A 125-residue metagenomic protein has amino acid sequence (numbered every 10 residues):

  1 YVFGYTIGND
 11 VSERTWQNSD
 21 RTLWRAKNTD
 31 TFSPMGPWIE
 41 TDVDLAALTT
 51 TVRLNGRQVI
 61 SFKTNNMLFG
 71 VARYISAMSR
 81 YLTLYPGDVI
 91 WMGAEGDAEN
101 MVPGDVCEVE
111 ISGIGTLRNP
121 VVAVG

Functional and structural regions predicted by a protein language model:
Y1-F3: N-terminal accessory regions of nucleic-acid-interacting proteins
R14-G125: Catalytic-pocket segment enriched in acidic/His residues
